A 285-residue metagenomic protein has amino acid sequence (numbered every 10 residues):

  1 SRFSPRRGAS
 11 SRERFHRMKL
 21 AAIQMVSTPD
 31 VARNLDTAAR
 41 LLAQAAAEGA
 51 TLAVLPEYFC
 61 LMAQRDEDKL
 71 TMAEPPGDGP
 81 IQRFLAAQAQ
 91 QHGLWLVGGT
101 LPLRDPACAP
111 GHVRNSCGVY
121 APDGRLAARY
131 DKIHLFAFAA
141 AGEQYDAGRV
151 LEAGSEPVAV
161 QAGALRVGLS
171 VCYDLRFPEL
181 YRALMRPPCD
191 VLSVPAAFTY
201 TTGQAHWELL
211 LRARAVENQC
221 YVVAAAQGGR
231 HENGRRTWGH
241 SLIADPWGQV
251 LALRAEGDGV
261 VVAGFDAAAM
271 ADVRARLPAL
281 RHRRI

Functional and structural regions predicted by a protein language model:
R2-R17: Short, Lys/Arg-enriched N-terminal segments with co-localized hydrophobic residues within the first ~10-30 amino acids
M18-P29, V54, S116, R129-D131 (+2 more regions): Active-site-proximal beta-strand elements of phosphoester/diester hydrolases
V31, R40-D123, R129, T199-C220: Cys-nucleophile CN-hydrolase/nitrilase-fold catalytic domain and related Cys-dependent amidase chemistry that acts on
R33-L42, F177-R182: Short, acidic/polar
E74, A107-P187, Y200-L209, A275-A279: Active-site catalytic loop in hydrolytic enzyme cores
P76-V97, R166, L175-V261: CN hydrolase (nitrilase-like) catalytic-core segments centered on the catalytic cysteine and neighboring Lys/Glu
G98-T100, S116-V119, V158-V160, S241-I243 (+1 more regions): Short beta-strand scaffold segments in enzyme catalytic cores
A268-I285: A short C-terminal boundary segment appended to hydrolase-like catalytic domains
